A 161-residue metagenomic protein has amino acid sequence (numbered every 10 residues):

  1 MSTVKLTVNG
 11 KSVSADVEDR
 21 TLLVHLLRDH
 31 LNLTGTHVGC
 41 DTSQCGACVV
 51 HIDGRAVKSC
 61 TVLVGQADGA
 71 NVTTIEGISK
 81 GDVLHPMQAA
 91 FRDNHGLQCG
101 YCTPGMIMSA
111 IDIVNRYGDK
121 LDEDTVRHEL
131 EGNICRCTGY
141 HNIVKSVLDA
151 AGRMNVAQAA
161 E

Functional and structural regions predicted by a protein language model:
M1-E161: Signature of N-terminal electron-transfer/Fe-S-associated modules in redox systems
